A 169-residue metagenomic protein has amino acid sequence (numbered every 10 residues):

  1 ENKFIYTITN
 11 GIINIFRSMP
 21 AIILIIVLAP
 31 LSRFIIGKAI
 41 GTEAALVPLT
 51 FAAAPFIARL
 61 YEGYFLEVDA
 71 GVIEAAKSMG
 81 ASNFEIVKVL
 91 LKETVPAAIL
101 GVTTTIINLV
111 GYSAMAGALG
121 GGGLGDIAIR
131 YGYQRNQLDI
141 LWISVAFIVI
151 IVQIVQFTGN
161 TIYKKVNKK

Functional and structural regions predicted by a protein language model:
E1-L66, L100-L109, F147-V155: Membrane-water interface segments at the C-terminal ends of transmembrane alpha-helices in multi-pass inner-membrane
K38, V68, L109, G121 (+1 more regions): Transmembrane helix-loop junctions in multipass membrane proteins, especially transporters and channels
E43-A44, V72, N83-E85, P96 (+2 more regions): Residue-level recognition of membrane-helix boundary sites in multi-pass small-molecule transporters
Y61, A75-A76: Key positions in alpha-helical "signaling/recognition" and NTPase switch elements
M79-G80: Glycine/proline-centered hinge or cleavage motifs at structural transition points of membrane proteins
N83-S113: Transmembrane alpha-helices
Y112-F147, N167: Glycine-rich helix-loop "coupling/hinge" segments at transmembrane-helix boundaries in multipass transporters
W142-K169: C-terminal transmembrane helix and the adjacent membrane-cytosol boundary/short C-terminal tail of inner/organellar
